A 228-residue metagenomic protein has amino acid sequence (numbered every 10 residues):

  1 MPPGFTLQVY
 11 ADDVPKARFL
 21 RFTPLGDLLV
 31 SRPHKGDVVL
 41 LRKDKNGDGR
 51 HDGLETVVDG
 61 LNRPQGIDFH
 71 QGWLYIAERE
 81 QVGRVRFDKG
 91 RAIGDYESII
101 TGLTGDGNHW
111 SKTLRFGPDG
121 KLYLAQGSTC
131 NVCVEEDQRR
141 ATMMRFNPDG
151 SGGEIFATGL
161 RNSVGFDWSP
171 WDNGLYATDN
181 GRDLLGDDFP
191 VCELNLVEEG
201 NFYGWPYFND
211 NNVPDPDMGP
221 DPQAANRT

Functional and structural regions predicted by a protein language model:
M1-D12, K43-G60, R86-G105, E136-G165 (+1 more regions): Blade-edge beta-strand/turn elements of extracellular beta-propeller and related beta-sheet repeat scaffolds
M1-P2, S111, S128-N131, Q138-A141 (+3 more regions): Beta-propeller domain segments
D13-L25, D59-W73, A77, T104-L122 (+2 more regions): Beta-rich, blade/repeat-based domains predominating in secreted/periplasmic proteins but also intracellular
F22, V30-H34, I76-E80, L124-S128 (+1 more regions): Conserved beta-strand positions in repeat-built beta-propeller and related beta-rich domains
P24, H34, G53, E78 (+6 more regions): Residues that flank catalytic or metal-binding motifs in active/ligand-binding sites
L25-R50, D88: Beta-propeller domains
D37-L40, W73, Q81-G83, T142-M144 (+1 more regions): A short loop-to-beta-strand structural motif that recurs across blades of beta-propeller domains
V38, R84-V85, N131-C133, L185-G186: Glycine/Thr-rich phosphate-binding loops of Rossmann-like dinucleotide-binding domains
